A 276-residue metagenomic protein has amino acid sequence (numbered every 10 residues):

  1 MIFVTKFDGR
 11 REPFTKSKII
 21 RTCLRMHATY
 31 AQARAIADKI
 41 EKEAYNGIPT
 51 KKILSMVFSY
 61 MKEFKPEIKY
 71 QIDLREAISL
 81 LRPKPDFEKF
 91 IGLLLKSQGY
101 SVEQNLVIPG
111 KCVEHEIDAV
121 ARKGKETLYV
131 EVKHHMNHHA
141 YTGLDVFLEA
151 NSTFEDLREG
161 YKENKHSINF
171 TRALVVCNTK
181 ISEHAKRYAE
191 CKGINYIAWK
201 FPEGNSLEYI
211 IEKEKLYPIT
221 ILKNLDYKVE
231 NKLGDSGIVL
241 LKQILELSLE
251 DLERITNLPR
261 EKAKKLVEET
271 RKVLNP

Functional and structural regions predicted by a protein language model:
M1-R82, F87: Long, C-terminal-biased catalytic regions of enzyme "large/alpha" subunits
F3-T5, G9-E12, F201, L207-E208 (+2 more regions): Short leucine-rich amphipathic alpha-helices used at interfaces
Y30, M61-Y217, G234-D235: Intrinsically disordered, low-complexity Ser/Thr/Pro/Gly-rich regulatory segments
A35, K39, M56, F90 (+2 more regions): Long, highly charged amphipathic alpha-helices
A35, V107, F201, L245-E246: Proline- and acidic/polar-enriched loop/turn elements at helix boundaries
K89-L94, E212-P276: C-terminal extensions
